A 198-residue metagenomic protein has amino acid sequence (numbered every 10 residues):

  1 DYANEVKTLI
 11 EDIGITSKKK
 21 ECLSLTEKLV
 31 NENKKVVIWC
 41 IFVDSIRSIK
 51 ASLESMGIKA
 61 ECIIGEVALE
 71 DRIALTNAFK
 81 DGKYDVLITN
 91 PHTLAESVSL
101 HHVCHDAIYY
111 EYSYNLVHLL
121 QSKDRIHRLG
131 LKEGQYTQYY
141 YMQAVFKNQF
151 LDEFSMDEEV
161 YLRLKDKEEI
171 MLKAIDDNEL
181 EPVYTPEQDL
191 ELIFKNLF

Functional and structural regions predicted by a protein language model:
D1-L87, H92-S99, L180-F198: Conserved Helicase C-terminal RecA-like lobe
I46-K50, I73, L87-E111, N115-Y136: SF2 helicase motor core recognition
I63, Y110, M142: Hydrophobic residues at beta-strand termini and immediately following loops that shape nucleotide-binding pockets
Y114-F198: A conserved SF2-helicase RecA2
